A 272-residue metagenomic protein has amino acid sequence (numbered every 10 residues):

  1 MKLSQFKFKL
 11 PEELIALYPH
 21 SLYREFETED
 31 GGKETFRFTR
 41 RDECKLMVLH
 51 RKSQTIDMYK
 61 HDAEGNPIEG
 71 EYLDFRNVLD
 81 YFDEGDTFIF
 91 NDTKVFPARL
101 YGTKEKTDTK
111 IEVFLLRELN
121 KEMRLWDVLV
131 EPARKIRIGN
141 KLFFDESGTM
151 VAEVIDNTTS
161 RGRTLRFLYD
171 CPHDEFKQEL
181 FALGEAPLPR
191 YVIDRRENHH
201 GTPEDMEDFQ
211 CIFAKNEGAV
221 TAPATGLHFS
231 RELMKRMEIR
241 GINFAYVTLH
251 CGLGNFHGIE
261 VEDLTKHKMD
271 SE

Functional and structural regions predicted by a protein language model:
M1-E272: A cross-family signal for N-terminal binding/gating loops and helix N-caps that shape access to the active site
